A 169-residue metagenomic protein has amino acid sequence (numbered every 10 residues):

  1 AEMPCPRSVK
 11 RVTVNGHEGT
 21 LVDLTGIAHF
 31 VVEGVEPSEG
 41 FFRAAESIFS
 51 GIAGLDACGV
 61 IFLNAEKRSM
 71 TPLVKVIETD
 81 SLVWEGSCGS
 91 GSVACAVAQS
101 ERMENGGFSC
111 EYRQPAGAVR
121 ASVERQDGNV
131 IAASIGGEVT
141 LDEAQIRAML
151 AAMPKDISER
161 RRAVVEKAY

Functional and structural regions predicted by a protein language model:
A1-S87, A94-Y169: Active-site proximal loop and beta-alpha junction motif in alpha/beta enzyme cores
